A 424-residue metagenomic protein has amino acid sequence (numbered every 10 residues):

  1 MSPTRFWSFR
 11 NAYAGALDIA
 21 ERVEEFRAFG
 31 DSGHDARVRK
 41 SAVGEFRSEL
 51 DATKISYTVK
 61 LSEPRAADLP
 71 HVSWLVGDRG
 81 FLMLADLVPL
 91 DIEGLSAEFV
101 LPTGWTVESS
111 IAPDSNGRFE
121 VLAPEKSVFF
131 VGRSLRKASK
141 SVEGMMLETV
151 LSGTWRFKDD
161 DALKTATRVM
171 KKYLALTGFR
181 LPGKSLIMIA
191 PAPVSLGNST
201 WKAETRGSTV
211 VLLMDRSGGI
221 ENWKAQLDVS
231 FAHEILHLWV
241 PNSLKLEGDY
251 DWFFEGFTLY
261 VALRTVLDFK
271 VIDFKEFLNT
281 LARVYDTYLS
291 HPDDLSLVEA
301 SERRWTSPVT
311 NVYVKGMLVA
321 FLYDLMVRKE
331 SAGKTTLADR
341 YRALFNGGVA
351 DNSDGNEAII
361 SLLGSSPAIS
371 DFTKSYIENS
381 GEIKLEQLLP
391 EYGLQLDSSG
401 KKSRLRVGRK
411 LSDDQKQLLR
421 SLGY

Functional and structural regions predicted by a protein language model:
M1, R22, G347-Y424: Beta/coil-rich, acidic/histidine-enriched accessory regions frequently appended to metallopeptidases
P3-F6, R10-N11: Ligand-binding face of N-terminal immunoglobulin V-set domains in extracellular IgSF glycoproteins
R10-Y13, S56-R136: Extended, low-hydrophobicity, Ser/Thr/Pro/Gly-biased non-transmembrane segments
A14-V72: A surface-exposed beta-strand-loop module
I19-E25, K60, I92-E108, E120 (+2 more regions): Zn2+-dependent metallopeptidase catalytic core
R136-Y250: Juxtacatalytic substrate-recognition/specificity segment
L246-L318, E330, N346-G348: Acidic/His/Gly-enriched intrinsically disordered linker/tail segments that often contain short helix/coil "MoRF-like"
L295-I383: Pan-zinc metallopeptidase signature
